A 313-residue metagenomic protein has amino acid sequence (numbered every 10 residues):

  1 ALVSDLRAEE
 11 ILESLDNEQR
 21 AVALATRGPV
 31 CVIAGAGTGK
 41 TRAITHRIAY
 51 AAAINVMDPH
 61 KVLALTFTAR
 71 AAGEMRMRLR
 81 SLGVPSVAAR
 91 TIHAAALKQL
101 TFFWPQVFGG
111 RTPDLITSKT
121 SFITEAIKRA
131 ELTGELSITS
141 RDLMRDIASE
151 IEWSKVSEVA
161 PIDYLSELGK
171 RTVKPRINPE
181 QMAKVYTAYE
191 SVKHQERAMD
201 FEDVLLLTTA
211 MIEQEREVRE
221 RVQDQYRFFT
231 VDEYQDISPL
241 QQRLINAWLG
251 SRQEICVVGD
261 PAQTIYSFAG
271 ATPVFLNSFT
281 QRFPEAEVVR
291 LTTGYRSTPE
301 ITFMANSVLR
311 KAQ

Functional and structural regions predicted by a protein language model:
V3-L24, G28-A36, A43, L63 (+5 more regions): Conserved helicase NTPase motor core
V32, A36-I48, P284-E287, T292-Q313: Helicase P-loop NTPase motor core
G35, R47, R78, L82 (+4 more regions): Residue-level signal for well-ordered alpha-helical positions
A51-H60: Post-Walker A helix-loop "phosphate-sensing" segment adjacent to the P-loop in P-loop NTPases
P59-S149, N277: Conserved P-loop NTPase-based nucleic-acid remodeling module centered on helicase motor cores
A71-R76, A96-L100, T264-S267, S297-F303 (+1 more regions): Switch/connector loops and helix/strand junctions flanking conserved nucleotide-binding motifs in nucleotide-processing
P105-E202, Y226, V288-R290, G294 (+1 more regions): ATP-hydrolysis module of ASCE/P-loop NTPase motor domains, specifically the Walker B Asp-Glu catalytic pair
